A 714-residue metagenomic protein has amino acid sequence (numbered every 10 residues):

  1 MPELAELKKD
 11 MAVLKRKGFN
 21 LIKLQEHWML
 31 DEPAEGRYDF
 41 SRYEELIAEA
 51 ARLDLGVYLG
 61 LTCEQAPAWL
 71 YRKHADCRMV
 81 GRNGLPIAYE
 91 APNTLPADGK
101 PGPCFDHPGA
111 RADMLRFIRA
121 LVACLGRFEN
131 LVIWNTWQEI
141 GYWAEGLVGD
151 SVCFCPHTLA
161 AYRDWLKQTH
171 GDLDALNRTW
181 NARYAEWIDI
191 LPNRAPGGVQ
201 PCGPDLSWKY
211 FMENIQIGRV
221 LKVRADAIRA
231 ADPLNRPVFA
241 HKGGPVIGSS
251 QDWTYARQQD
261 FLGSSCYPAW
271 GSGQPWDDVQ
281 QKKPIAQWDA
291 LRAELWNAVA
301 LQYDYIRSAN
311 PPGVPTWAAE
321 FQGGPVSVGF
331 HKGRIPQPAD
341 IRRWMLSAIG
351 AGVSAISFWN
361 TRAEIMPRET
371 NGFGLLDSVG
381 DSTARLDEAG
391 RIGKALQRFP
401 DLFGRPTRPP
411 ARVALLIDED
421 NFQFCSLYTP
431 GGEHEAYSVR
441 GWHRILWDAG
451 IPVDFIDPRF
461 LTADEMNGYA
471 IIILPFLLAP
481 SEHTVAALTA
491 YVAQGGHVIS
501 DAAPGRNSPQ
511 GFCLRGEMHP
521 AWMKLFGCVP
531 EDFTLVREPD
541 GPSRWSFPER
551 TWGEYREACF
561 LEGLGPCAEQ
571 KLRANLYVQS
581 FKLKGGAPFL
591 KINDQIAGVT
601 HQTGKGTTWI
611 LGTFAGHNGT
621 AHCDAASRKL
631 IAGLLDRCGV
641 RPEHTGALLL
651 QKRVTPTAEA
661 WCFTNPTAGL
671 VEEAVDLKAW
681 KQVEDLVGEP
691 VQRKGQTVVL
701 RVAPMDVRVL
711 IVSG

Functional and structural regions predicted by a protein language model:
M1-P2, Q25-S41, L95-L115, W165-L166 (+7 more regions): The substrate-binding groove and active-site-proximal loops of carbohydrate-active enzymes, especially glycoside
P2-R16, M114-R116, A120, G244-T254 (+2 more regions): Short, acidic/polar
L7-Y89, R119-V122, V220-D232, A479: Aromatic-lined substrate-binding rim segments of carbohydrate-active enzymes
L14, I22, A50, L121 (+8 more regions): Conserved, mostly hydrophobic/aromatic
R82-L301, Y305: Polysaccharide-binding and catalytic clefts of secreted carbohydrate-active enzymes
F239-K242, V246-G441, F533-K571, F589-N593 (+2 more regions): Hydrophobic targeting/anchoring helices
P245, H443-E465: A short, well-structured beta->alpha microelement
P475-G714: A conserved amphipathic helix/loop scaffold that creates a polar/acidic microenvironment used either to coordinate
